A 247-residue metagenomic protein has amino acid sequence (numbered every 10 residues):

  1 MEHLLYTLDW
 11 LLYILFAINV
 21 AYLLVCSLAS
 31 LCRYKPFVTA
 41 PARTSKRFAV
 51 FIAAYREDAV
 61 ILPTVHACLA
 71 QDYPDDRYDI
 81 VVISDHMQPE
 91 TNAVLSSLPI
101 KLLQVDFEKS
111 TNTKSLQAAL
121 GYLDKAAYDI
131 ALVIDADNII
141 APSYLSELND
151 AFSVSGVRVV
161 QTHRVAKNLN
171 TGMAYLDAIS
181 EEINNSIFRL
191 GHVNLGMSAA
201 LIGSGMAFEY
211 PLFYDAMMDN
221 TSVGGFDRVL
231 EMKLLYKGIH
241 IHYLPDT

Functional and structural regions predicted by a protein language model:
M1-T44, L95: N-terminal membrane-anchoring/stem segments of glycan-assembly enzymes
K46-A49, D79, V229: Cell-envelope/extracellular polymer assembly enzymes that use nucleotide-activated donors
L62, Q88-S96, S143: Acidic helix N-cap motif at the loop->helix transition within catalytic regions of sugar-transfer enzymes
H66-R77: Short, acidic, metal-binding catalytic loop of nucleotide-sugar glycosyltransferases
I83-N92, F107-K109, I139: A conserved acidic beta->alpha catalytic loop
Q104-S115, G121-K125, P142, E147-S222: Long helical/loop segments within the catalytic core of UDP-sugar-dependent glycosyltransferases, especially the large
A127-I139: Short beta-strand-to-loop acidic/aromatic patch adjacent to the donor-nucleotide binding site
G224-L230: Acidic donor-binding loop at a coil-to-helix junction in glycosyltransferase catalytic cores that engages
